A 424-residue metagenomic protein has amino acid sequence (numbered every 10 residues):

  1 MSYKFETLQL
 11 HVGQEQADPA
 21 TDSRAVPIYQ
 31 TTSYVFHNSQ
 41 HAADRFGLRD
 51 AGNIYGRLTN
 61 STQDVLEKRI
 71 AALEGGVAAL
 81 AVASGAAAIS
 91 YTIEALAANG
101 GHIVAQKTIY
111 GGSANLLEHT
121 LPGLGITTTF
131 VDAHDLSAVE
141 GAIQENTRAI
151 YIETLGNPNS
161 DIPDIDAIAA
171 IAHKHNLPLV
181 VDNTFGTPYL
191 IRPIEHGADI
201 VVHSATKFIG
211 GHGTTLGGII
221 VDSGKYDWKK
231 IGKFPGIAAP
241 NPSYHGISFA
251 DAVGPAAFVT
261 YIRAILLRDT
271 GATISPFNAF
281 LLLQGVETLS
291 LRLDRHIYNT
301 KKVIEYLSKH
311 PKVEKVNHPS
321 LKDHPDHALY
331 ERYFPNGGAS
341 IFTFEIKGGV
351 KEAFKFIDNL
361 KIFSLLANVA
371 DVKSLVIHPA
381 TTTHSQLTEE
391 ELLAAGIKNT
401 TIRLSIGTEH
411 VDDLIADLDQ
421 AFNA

Functional and structural regions predicted by a protein language model:
S2-N60, K68-R69: N-terminal "arm"/small-domain region of PLP-dependent enzymes with the aminotransferase-like
G13-A17, A79-H310: Conserved PLP-enzyme active-site core in the AAT-like
N38-S90, G112-H119: Conserved N-terminal alpha-helix of the aminotransferase class I/II PLP-enzyme fold
E118, T127, E145, R292 (+2 more regions): PLP-dependent enzyme catalytic core of the Aspartate aminotransferase-like
I150, G218-I220, V316, F342 (+1 more regions): Well-ordered beta-strand positions enriched in small/hydrophobic/aromatic, beta-favoring residues
L155, T184-G186, L321, K347 (+1 more regions): Active-site beta-loop-alpha junctions enriched in small/polar residues
V221, T343-E345, S405-G407: Short hydrophobic/aromatic beta-strand micro-patches that form the beta-sheet surface supporting nucleotide- or nucleic
T270-T273, F277-A279, Q284-T288, L293-R295 (+3 more regions): Conserved small-domain helix->loop->beta segment predominantly found in fold-type I
